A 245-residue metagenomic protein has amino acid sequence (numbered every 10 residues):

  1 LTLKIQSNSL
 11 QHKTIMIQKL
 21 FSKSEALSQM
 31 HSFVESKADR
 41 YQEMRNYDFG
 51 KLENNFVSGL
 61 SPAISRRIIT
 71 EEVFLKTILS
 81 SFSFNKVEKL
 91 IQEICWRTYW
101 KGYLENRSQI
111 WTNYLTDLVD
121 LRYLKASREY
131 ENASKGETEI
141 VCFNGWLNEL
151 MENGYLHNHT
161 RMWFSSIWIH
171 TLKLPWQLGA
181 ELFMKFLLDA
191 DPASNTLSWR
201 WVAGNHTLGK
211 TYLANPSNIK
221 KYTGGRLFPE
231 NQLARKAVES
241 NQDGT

Functional and structural regions predicted by a protein language model:
L3, K13-N158, S166-T245: C-terminal catalytic domain of photolyase/cryptochrome flavoproteins, centering on the FAD-binding pocket
